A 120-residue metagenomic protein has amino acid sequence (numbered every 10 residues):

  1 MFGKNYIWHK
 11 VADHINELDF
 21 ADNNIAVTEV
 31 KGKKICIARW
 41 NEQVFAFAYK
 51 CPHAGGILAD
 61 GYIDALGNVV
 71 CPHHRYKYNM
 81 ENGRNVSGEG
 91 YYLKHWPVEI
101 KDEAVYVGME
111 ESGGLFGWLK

Functional and structural regions predicted by a protein language model:
M1-D64, P97-K120: N-terminal pre-ligand scaffold of iron-sulfur
C51, C71-H74: Short cysteine clusters
G61-N68, V86-Y92: Short linker/helix segments within small regulatory modules
E81, G88, G108: Residues that scaffold the ATP/ADP-binding catalytic core of kinase and kinase-like folds
